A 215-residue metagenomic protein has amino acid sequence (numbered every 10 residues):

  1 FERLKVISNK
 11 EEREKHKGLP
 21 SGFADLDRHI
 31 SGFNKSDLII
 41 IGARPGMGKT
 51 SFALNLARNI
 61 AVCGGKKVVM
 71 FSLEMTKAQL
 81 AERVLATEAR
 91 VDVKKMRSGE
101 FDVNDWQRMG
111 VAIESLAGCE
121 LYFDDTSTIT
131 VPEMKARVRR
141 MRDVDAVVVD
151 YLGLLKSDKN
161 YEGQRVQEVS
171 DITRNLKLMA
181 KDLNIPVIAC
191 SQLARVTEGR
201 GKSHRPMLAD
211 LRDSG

Functional and structural regions predicted by a protein language model:
R3-D27: N-terminal pre-Walker A segment at the start of P-loop NTPase domains
K15, K94-V103, Y122-S127, S157-S170 (+1 more regions): Flexible beta-alpha connector loops of hexameric P-loop NTPases
D27, Q167-G215: Phosphate-binding/switch region of NTP-binding enzymes
R28, N59-D143, S157: Cytosolic-facing regulatory segments adjacent to core modules
H29-S36: Phosphate-binding P-loop
G46: Walker A (P-loop) phosphate-binding loop of P-loop NTPases
K49: Conserved lysine of the Walker
E120-D182: Phosphate-binding/switch loop-helix module in NTP-utilizing enzymes
